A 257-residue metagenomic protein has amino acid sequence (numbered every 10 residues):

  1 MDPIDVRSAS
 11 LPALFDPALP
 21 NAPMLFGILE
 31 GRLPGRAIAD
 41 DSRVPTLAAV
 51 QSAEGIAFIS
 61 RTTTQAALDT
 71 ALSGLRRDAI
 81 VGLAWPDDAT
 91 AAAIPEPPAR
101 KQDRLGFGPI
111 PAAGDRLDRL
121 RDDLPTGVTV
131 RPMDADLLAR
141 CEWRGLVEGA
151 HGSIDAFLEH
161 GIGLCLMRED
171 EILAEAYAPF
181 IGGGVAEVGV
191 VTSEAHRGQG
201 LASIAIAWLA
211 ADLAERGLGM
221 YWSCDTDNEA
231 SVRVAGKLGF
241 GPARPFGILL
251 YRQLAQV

Functional and structural regions predicted by a protein language model:
M1-A22, G114-I154: Short amphipathic alpha-helix that is part of the acyltransferase structural core
R32-R140: Acyl-donor-binding surface of acyltransferase catalytic domains
V44-P45, E171-A174, A230: Glycine-rich acetyl-CoA-binding "A-motif" of GNAT/NAT acetyltransferases
Q65-A71, V188, G198-A214, R233-K237: Conserved acetyl-CoA-binding loop-helix of GNAT-fold acetyltransferases
T90-R100, S203, T226-R244: Conserved active-site alpha-helix within GNAT-family acetyltransferase domains
R100-A113, G241-A255: Conserved catalytic-core motifs of GNAT/GCN5-like acyltransferases
D155-V185, G189-S193: A conserved beta-strand-loop-helix scaffold within acyl/acetyltransferase catalytic domains
V190, M220-C224: Conserved hydrophobic beta-strand within the GNAT/NAT acetyltransferase core sheet that lines the active-site cleft
